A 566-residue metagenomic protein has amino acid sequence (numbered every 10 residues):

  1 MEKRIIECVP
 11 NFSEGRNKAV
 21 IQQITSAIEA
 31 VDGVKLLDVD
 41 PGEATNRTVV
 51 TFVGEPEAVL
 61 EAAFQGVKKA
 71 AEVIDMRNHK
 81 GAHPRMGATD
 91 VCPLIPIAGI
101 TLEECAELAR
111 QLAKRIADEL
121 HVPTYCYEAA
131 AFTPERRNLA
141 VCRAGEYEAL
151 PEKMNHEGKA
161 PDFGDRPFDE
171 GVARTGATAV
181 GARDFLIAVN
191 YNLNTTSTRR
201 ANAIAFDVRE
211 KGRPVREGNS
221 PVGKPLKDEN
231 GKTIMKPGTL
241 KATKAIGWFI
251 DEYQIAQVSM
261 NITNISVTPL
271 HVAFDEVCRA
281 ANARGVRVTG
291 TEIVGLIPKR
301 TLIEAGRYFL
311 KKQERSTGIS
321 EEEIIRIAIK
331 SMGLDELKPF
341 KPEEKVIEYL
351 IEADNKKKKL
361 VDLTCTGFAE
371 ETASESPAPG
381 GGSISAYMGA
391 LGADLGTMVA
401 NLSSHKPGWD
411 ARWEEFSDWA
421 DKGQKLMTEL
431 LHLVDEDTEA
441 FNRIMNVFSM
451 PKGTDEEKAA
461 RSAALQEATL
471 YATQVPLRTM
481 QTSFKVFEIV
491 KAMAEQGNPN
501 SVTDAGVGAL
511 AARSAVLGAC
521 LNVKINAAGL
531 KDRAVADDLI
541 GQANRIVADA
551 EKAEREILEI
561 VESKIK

Functional and structural regions predicted by a protein language model:
M1-L363, G367, S374, K452 (+2 more regions): Long, contiguous binding/interaction regions
C8-P10, E14, M86-P93, N264 (+2 more regions): Conserved phosphate/anionic-ligand binding catalytic regions in large, soluble enzymes, centered on
I24, A63-A70, I384-V399, V486 (+2 more regions): Buried hydrophobic packing segments
T51, E55, T196, L360 (+10 more regions): Non-transmembrane, amphipathic alpha-helical segments
L112, V122-C126, E135-N138, V486 (+1 more regions): Preference for long, well-ordered alpha-helical segments
F185-I187, A440-L510, S514, N526: Amphipathic alpha-helical interface segments
V399, M427-V434, F441, T473-M480 (+6 more regions): A structural signal for well-ordered alpha-helices, especially hydrophobic packing surfaces of coiled-coils
H405-P451, I546-E556: A structural-propensity feature for long, helix-poor, extended segments
